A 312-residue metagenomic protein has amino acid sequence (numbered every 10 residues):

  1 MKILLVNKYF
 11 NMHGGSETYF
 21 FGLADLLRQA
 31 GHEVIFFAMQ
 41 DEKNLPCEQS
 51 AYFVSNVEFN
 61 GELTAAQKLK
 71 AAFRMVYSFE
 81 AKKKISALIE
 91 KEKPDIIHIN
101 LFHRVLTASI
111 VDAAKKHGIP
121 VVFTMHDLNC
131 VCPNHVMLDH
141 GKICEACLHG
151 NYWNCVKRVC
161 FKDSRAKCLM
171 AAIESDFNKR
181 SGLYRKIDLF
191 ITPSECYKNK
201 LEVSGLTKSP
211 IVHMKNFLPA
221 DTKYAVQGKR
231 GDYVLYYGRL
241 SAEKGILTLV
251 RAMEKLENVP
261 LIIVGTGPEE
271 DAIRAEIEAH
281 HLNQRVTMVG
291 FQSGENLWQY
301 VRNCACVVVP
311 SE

Functional and structural regions predicted by a protein language model:
M1-N44, E90-E92, I110, K116-P120 (+1 more regions): N-terminal subdomain of nucleotide-sugar transferases
Y9-H13, D25-F79, K83-L88, G267: N-terminal strand-loop element at the rim of the active site of nucleotide-sugar-dependent glycosyltransferases
T18, D232, Y236-K255, P268-R274: A conserved mid-protein helix/loop that constitutes part of the nucleotide-sugar donor-binding site
Q40, C196, F217: Carbohydrate-associated surface elements
I89, F291-Q292, Q299-C304: Short alpha-helical donor nucleotide-sugar binding micro-motif in glycosyltransferases
K162-P210: A short, active-site helix/loop in glycosyltransferases that binds the activated sugar's phosphate group
E202-V203, K208-H213, F217-D232: Acidic anion/phosphate-binding donor-loop and adjacent secondary structure in glycosyltransferase catalytic cores
R285, R302-E312: Acidic donor-binding loop of glycosyltransferase active sites
